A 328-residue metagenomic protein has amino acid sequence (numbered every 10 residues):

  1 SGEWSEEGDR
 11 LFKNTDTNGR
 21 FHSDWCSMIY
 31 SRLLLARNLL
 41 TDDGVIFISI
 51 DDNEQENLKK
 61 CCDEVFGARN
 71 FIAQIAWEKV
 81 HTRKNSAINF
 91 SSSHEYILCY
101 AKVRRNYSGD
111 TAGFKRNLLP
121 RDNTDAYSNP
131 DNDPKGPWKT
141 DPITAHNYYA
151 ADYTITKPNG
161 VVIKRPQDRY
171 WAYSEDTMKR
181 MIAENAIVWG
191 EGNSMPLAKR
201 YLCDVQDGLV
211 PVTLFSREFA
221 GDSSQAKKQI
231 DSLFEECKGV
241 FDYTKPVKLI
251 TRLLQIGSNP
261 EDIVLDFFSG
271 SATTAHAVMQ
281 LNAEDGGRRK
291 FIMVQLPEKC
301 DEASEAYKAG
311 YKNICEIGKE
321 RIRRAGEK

Functional and structural regions predicted by a protein language model:
S1-I263, D285-R288, L296-S304: Class I S-adenosyl-L-methionine
D262-L281: A phosphate-binding catalytic loop at a beta-strand-loop-alpha-helix junction that coordinates phosphoryl groups
Q280-K328: PRPP-dependent phosphoribosyltransferase catalytic core
